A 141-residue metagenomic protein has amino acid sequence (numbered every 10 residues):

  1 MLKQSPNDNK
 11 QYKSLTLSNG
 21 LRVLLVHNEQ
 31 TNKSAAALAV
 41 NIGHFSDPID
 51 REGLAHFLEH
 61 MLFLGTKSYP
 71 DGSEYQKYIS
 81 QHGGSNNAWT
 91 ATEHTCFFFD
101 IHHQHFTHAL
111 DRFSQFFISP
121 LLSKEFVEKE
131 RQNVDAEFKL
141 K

Functional and structural regions predicted by a protein language model:
Q4-N7: Short loop/turn motifs at secondary-structure junctions and domain boundaries
K10-Y12, T16-N19, H27, E74-K141: Charge-rich, well-structured scaffold segments of protease-associated domains
Q30, A35-D100: M16/MPP (pitrilysin/insulinase) zinc-metallopeptidase core fold and M16-derived inactive scaffolds
